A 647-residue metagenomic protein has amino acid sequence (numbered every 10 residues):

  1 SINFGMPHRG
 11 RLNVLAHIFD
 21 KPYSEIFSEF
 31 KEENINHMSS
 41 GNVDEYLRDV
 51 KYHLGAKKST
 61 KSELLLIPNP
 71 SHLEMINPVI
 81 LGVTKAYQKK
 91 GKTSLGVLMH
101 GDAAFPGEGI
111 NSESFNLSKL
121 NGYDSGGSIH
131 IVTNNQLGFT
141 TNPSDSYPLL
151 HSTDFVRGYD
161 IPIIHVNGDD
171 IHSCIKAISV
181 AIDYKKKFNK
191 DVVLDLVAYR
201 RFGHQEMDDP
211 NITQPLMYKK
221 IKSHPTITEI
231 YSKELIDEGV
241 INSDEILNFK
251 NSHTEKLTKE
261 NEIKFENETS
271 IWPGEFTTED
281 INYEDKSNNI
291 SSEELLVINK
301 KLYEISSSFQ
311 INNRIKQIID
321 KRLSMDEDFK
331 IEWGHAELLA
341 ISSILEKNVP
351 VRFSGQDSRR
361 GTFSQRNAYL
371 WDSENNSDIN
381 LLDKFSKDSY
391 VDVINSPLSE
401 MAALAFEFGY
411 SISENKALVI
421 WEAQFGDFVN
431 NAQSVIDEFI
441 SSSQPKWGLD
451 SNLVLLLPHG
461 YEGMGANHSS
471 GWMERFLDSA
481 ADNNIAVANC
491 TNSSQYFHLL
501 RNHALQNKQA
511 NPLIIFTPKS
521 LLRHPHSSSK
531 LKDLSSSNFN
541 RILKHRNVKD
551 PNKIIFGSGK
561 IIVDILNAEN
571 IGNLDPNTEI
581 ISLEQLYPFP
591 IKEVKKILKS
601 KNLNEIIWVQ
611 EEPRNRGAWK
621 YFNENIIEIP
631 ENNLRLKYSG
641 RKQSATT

Functional and structural regions predicted by a protein language model:
S1-I110, F115-I129, N134-S144, P148 (+7 more regions): Conserved internal helical-beta-strand scaffold that buttresses enzyme catalytic cores
S125-S243, L247, N251, W447-D450 (+2 more regions): Thiamine diphosphate
